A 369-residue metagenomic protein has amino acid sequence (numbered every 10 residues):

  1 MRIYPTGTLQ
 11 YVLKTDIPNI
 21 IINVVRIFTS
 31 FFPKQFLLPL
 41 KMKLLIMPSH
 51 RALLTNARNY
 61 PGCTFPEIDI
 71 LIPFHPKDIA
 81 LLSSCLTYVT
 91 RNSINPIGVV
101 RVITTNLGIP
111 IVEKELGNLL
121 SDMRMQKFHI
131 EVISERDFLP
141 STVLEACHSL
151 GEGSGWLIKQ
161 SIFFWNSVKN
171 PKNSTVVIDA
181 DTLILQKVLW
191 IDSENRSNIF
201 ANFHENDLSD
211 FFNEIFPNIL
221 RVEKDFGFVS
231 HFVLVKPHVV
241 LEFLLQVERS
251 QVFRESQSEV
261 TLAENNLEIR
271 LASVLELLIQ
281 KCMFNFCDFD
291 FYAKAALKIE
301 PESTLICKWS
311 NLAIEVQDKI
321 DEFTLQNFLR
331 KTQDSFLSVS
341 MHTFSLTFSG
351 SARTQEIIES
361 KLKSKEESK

Functional and structural regions predicted by a protein language model:
G7-T87: N-proximal low-complexity "stem/linker" segments adjacent to membrane-targeting elements
T87-I97: Short, acidic, metal-binding catalytic loop of nucleotide-sugar glycosyltransferases
I97-P110, E131-R136: Short beta-strand/loop segment that forms part of the nucleotide-sugar
L116-V168: Active-site-proximal specificity loops/subdomain of glycosyltransferases
T175: Short aromatic/hydrophobic "clamp" motif used to bind/position activated sugar donors
D179-L183: The conserved acidic donor/metal-binding loop of glycosyltransferases
I184-F216: Conserved donor-nucleotide/metal-binding helix-loop-beta segment in metal-dependent transferases, i.e., the alpha-helix
G227-R330: Catalytic core and acceptor-binding pocket of nucleotide-sugar-dependent glycosyltransferases
